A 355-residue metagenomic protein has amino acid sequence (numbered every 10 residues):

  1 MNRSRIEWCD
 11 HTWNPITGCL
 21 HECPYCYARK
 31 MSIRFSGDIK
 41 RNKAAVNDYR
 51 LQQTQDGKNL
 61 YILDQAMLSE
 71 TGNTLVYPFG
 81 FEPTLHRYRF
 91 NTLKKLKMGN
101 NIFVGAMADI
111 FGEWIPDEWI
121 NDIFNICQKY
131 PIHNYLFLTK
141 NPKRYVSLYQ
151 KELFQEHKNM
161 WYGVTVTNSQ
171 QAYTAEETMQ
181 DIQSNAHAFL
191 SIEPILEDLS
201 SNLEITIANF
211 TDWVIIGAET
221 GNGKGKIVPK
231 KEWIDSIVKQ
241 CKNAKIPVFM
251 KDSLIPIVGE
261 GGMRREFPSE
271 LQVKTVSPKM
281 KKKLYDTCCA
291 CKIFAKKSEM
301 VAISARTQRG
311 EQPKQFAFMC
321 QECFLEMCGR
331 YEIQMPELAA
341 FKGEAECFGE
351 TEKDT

Functional and structural regions predicted by a protein language model:
M1-N101: N-terminal [4Fe-4S]-dependent radical SAM core
L20, P24, C288-C289, F318-Q321: Cys/His/Pro-rich metal-binding microdomains
Y27, K292, F324: Cys/His-coordinated zinc-binding microdomains
K30, A295, M327: Cys/His-rich microdomains that often coordinate metals
E82-F249: Conserved AdoMet/S-adenosylmethionine-binding subsite of the radical SAM
L254-K282: C-terminal accessory extensions appended to soluble enzyme cores
L284-E311: Short recognition patches in nucleic-acid-associated and regulatory proteins
K314-A339: Short metal-binding segments enriched for Cys and/or His
